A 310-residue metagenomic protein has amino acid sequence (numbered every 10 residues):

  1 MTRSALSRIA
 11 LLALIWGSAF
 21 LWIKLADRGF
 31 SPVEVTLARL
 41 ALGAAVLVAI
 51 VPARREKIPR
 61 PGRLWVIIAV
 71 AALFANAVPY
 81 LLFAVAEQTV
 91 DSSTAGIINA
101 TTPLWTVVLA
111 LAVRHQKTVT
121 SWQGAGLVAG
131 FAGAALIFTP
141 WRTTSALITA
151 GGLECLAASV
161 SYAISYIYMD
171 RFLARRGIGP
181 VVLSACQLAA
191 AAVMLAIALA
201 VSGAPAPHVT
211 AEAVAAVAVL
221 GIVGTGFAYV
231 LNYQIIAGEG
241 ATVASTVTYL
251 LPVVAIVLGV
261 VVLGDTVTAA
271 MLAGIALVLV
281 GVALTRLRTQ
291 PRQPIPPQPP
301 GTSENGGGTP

Functional and structural regions predicted by a protein language model:
M1-L6, G29-L37, R60-V66, G124 (+3 more regions): Juxtamembrane helix-entry segments on the extracytoplasmic side of multipass membrane proteins
I15, A19-I23, V48-N99, L109 (+2 more regions): Specific transmembrane alpha-helical segments of multi-pass solute transporters/efflux pumps, especially DMT/EamA
A26, V35, R39, A86 (+7 more regions): Hydrophobic/aromatic residues within transmembrane alpha-helices of multi-pass small-molecule transporters
G29-V78, T101-A110, V160-Y168, S184-S202 (+2 more regions): Transmembrane alpha-helices of multi-pass small-molecule transport proteins
E34-A45, A75, Y80-T118, W122 (+2 more regions): Specific alpha-helical transmembrane segments that line the substrate/conduction pathway and gating interfaces
A38, N76, A95-T101, Y168-A192 (+1 more regions): Helix-helix packing/entry segments at the starts of transmembrane helices
L47, T101, V108-L109, V119-W141 (+4 more regions): Hydrophobic transmembrane alpha-helices of multi-pass small-molecule transport proteins
L47, T106-V108, A112, L127-G130 (+5 more regions): Transmembrane alpha-helical segments that form core, pore/gating elements of small-molecule transporters/exporters
